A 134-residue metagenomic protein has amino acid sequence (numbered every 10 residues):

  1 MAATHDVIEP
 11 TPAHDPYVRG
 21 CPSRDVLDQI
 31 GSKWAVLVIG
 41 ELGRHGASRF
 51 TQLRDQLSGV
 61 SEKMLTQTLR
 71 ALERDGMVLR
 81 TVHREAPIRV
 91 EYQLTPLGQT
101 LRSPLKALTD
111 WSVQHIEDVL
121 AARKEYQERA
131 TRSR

Functional and structural regions predicted by a protein language model:
M1-I30, S133: N-terminal leader segment of winged-helix/HTH proteins
A2-I8, P96-R134: Amphipathic alpha-helical dimerization/coiled-coil segments that flank or bridge DNA-binding/regulatory modules
Y17-M64, R84, E91, Q99: N-terminal helix-turn-helix DNA-binding core of bacterial DNA-binding proteins
L65, L69-L72: Basic amphipathic alpha-helical segments that dock to polyanions
E73-Q93: Beta-hairpin "wing" of winged helix-turn-helix
